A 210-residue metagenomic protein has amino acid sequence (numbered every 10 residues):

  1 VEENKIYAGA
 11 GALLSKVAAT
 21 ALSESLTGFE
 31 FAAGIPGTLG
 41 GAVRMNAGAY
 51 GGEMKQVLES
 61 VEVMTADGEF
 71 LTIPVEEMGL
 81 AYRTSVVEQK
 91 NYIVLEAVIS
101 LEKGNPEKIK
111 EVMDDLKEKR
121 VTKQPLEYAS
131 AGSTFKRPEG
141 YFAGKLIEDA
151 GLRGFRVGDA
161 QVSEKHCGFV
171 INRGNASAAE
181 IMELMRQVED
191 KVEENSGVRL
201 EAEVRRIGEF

Functional and structural regions predicted by a protein language model:
V1-E3, V43, Y92-E96: Acidic/polar active-site rim loop that often engages polyanionic ligands
V1-L39: Anion-binding (especially nucleotide phosphate/pyrophosphate-binding) glycine-rich loop and adjoining beta-alpha core
A8, G40-G51, L71: Core subunits and conserved enzymes of cellular information-processing and envelope-translocation systems across
S15, M45-A47, E76-Y82: Short acidic (Asp/Glu) patches
T20-L26, M45-Q56: A glycine- and small-aliphatic-rich helix-loop capping segment at beta-alpha/alpha-beta transitions that lines
T27, V57, E76-M78: Short beta-strand or tight-loop elements that sit immediately N-terminal to catalytic metal-binding acidic residues
E59-V63: Short polybasic amphipathic segments
M64-R186, D190-F210: Phosphate/pyrophosphate- and phosphate-bearing ligand-binding catalytic cores of soluble enzymes
